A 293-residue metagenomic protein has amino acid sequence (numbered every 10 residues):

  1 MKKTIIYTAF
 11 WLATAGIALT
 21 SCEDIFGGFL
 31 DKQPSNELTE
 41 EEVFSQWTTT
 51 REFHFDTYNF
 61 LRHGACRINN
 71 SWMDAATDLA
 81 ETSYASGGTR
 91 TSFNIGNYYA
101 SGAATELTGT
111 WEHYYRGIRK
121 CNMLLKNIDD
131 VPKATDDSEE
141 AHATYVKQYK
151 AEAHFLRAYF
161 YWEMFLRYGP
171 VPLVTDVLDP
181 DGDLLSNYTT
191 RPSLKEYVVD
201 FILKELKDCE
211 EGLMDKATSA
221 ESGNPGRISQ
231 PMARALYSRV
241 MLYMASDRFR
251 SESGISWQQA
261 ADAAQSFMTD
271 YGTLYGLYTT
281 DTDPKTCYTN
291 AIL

Functional and structural regions predicted by a protein language model:
M1-P34: Bacterial Sec-dependent N-terminal signal peptides
C22-E23, Y58, S83, Y114-G117 (+2 more regions): Long, intrinsically disordered, low-complexity segments
C22-T77, Y149, E196: Acidic, glycine-rich segments characteristic of secretory precursors and extracytoplasmic regions
W47-T48, F55-G64, G87-Y168, T189-D200 (+1 more regions): Conserved, well-structured interaction surfaces
I68-G87, D137-E139, V171-V177, M214-M232 (+1 more regions): Short, surface-exposed recognition loops and adjoining beta-strand edges that mediate ligand/DNA contacts, enriched
L184-Y197, F249-E252, S256: Structural transition elements
A235-V240, A245: Amphipathic alpha-helical repeat scaffolds of TPR domains
